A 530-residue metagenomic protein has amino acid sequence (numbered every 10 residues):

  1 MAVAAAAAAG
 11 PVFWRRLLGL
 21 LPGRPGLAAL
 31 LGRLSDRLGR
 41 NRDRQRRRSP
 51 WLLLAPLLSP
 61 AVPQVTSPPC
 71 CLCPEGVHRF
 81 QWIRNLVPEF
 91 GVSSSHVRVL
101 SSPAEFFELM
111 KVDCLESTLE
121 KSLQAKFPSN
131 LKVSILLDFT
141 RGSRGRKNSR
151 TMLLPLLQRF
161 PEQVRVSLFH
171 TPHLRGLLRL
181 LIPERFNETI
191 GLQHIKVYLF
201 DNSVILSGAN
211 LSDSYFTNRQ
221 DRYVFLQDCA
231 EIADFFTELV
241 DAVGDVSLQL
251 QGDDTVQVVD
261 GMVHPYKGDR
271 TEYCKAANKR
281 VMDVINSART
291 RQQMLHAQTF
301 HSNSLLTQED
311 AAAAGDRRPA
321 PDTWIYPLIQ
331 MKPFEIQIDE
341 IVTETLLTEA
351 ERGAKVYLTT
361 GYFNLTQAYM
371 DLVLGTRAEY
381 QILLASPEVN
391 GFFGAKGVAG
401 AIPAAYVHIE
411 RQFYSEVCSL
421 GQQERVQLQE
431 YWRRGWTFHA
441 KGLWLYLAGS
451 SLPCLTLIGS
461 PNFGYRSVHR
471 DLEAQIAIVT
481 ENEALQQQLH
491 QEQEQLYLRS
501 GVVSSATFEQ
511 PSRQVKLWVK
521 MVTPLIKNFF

Functional and structural regions predicted by a protein language model:
A2-S167, T171-K196, F200-F530: Charged, low-complexity intrinsically disordered terminal segments
